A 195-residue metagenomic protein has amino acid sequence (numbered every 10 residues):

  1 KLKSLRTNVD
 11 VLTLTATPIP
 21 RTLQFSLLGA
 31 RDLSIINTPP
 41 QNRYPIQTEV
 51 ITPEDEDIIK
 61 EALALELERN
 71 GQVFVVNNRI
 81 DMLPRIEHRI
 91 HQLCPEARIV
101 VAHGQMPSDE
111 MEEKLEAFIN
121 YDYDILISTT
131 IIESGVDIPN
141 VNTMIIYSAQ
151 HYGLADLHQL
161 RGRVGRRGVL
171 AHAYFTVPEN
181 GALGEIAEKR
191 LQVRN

Functional and structural regions predicted by a protein language model:
K1-Q192: Inter-lobe coupling/hinge segments of SF2-like helicase ATPases
